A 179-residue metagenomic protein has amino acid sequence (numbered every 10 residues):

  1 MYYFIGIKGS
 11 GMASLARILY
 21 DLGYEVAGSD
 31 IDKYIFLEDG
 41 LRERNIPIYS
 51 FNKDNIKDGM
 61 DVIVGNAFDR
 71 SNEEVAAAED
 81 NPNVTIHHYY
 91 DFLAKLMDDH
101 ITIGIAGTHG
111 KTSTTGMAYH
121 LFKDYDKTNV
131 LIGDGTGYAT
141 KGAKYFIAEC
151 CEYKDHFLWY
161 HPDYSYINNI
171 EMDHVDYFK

Functional and structural regions predicted by a protein language model:
M1-F92: N-terminal leader/targeting and accessory segments in enzymes
R42, K57, R70-K179: Phosphate-binding loop of NTP-binding sites
